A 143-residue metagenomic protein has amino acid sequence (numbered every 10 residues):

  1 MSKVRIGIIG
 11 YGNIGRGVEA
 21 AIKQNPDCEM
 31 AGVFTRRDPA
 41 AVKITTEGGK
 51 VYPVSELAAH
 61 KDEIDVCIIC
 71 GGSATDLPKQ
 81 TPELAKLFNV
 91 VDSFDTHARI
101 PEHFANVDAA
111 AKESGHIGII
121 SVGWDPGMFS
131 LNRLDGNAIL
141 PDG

Functional and structural regions predicted by a protein language model:
R5-V18: Glycine-rich adenosine-cofactor-binding loop
G12-I14, H97-I100, S121-S130: Gly/Ser/Thr-rich loops at beta-strand to alpha-helix junctions that form or flank small-molecule/cofactor-binding
G17, Q24-T46: NAD(P)-binding Rossmann-fold cofactor-contacting core
K50-E56: Short acidic-hydrophobic, aromatic-tinged amphipathic segments that line or gate anion-handling sites
V51, V90-V91, G118: Hydrophobic beta-strand scaffold residues
L57-V66, A74-S93: Rossmann-fold NAD(P) dinucleotide-binding segment
F94-G118: Rossmann-fold NAD(P)-binding glycine/threonine-rich loop
W124-D125, F129-G143: Conserved anion/nucleotide-ligand pocket segment
